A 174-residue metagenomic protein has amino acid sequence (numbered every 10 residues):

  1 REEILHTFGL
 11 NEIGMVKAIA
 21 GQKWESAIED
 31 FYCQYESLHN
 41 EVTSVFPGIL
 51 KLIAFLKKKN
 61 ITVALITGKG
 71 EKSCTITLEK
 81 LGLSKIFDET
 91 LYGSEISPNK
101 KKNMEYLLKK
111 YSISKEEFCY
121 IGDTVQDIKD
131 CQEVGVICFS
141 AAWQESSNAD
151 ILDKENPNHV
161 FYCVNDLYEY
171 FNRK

Functional and structural regions predicted by a protein language model:
R1-K51, K59: N-terminal helical cap/lid subdomain that shapes the substrate entry/recognition surface in HAD-like hydrolases
E3, N11-M15, A27, S73 (+3 more regions): Hydrophobic alpha-helical segments typical of transmembrane helices and their membrane-interface/capping positions
E3-L5, S84-P98: A short, structured active-site edge motif that brings together acidic residues
I49-E79, G93: Substrate-recognition element of Asp-dependent hydrolases with the DxDx(T/V) motif
K59-I61, Y111-E117, K174: Glycine-rich phosphate-binding loop signature in dinucleotide/nucleotide-binding domains
S84-D88, S114, N158-F161: Conserved H-loop
K101-D130: Conserved Lys-Pro-Asp/Glu-containing loop-to-beta segment of HAD-superfamily phosphomonoesterases, centered on
C119-H159: Acidic, Mg2+-coordinating phosphoryl-transfer loop and its flanking beta/alpha structural elements, shared across
